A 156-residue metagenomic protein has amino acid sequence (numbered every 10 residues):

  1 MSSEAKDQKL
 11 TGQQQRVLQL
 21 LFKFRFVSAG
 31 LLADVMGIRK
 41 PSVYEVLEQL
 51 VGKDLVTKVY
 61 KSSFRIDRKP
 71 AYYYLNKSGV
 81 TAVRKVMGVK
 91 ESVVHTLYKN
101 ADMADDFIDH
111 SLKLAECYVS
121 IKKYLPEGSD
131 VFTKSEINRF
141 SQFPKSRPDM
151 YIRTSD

Functional and structural regions predicted by a protein language model:
M1-A101: Nuclease-adjacent, charged terminal/linker segments that flank catalytic cores
Y72-Y74, E116, D149: Generic structural signal for residues positioned in beta-strands
R84-Y124: Helix-turn-helix/homeodomain-like alpha-helical modules used for DNA recognition and transcription-factor dimerization
A104-D109, V119-D156: Active-site metal-binding core of divalent-cation-utilizing nuclease and nuclease-like domains
